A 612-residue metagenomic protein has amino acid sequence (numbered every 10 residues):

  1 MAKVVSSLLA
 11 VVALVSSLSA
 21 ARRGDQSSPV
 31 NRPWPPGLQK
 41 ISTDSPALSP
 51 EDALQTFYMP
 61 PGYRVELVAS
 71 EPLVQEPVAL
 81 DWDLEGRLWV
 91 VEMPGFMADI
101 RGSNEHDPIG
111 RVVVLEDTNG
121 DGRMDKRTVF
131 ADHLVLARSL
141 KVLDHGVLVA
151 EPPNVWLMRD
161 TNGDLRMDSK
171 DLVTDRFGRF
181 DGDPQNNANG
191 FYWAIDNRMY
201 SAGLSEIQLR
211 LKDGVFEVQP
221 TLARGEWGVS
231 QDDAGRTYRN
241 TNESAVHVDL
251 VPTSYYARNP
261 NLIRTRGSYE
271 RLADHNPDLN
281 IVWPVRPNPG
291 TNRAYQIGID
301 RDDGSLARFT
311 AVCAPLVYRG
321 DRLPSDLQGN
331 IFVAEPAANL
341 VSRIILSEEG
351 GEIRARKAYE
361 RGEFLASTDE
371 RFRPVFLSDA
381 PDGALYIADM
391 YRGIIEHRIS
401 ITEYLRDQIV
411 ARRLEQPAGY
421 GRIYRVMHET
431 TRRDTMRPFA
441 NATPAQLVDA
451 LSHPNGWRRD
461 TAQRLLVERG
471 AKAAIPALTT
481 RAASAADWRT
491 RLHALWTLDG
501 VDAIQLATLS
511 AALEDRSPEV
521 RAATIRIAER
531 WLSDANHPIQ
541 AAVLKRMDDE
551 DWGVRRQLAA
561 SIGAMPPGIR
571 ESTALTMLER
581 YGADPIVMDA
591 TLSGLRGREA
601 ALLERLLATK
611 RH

Functional and structural regions predicted by a protein language model:
M1-V4: Positively charged n-region of N-terminal signal peptides that target proteins for export
S6-S17: Bacterial N-terminal signal peptides
V15, Q39, T609-R611: Charged, low-complexity surface segments at secondary-structure and domain boundaries
S17-A21, H453: Coiled-coil-like amphipathic alpha-helices with heptad-repeat character
A21-Q446, W457, L465-E468, I539: Beta-propeller domains with acidic blade repeats across secreted/periplasmic ectodomains and cytosolic WD/CNH propellers
A388-M390, V410-Y420, V426-H612: Long, ordered, helix-rich scaffold segments
